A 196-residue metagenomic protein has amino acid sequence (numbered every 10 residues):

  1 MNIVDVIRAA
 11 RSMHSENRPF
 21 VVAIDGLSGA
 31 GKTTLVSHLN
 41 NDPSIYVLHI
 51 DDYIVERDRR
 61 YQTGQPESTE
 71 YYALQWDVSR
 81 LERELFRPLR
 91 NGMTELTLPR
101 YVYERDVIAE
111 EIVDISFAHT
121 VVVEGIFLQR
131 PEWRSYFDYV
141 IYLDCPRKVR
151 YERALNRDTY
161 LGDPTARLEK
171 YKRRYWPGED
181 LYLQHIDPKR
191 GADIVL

Functional and structural regions predicted by a protein language model:
M1-V22: Extreme N-terminal, non-catalytic leader segments that precede Walker-type/kinase nucleotide-binding cores
G29: Walker A (P-loop) phosphate-binding loop of P-loop NTPases
K32: Conserved lysine of the Walker
L35: Hydrophobic positions on the alpha1 helix immediately C-terminal to the Walker A/P-loop
P43-R59: Short beta-strand-centered segment that lines the nucleotide-binding/catalytic pocket of NTP-utilizing
R59-R105: Conserved nucleotide-sensing/catalytic segment adjacent to the nucleotide-binding pocket in NTP-handling enzymes
V107-D158: ATP-dependent NMP and nucleoside kinases share a basic, alpha-helical "lid"
R130, Y160-L196: Small-molecule kinase domains that catalyze NTP-dependent phosphoryl transfer to phosphate-bearing small molecules
